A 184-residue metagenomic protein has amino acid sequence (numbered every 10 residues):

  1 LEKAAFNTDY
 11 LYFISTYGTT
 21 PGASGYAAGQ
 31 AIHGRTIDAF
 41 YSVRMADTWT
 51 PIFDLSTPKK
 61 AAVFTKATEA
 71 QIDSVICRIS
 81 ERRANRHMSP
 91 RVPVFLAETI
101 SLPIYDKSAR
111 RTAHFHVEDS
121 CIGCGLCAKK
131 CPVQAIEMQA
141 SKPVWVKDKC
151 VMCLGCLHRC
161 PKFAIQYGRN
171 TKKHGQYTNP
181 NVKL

Functional and structural regions predicted by a protein language model:
L1-Y105, G168: FMN-binding flavodoxin-like domain, especially the glycine-rich phosphate-binding loop
Y12-I14, T112-A113, S141: A short, structure-level motif marking secondary-structure boundaries and short turns
H33, H87, H114-H116, H158 (+1 more regions): Histidine (H) residue identity feature
D38, R110, K172: Residue-level signal for pocket-adjacent positions within structured domains
C77, C153-C156: Generic recognition of cysteine residues
R91-C124, K129-K130: A mid-sequence, solvent-exposed acidic-amphipathic segment
H116-V117, I122-D148, G155-K172: Iron-sulfur cluster-binding cysteine motifs and their immediate structural context in ferredoxin-like electron-transfer
Y177-V182: Active-site-proximal loop/hinge segments that shape catalytic or ion-binding/gating pockets
